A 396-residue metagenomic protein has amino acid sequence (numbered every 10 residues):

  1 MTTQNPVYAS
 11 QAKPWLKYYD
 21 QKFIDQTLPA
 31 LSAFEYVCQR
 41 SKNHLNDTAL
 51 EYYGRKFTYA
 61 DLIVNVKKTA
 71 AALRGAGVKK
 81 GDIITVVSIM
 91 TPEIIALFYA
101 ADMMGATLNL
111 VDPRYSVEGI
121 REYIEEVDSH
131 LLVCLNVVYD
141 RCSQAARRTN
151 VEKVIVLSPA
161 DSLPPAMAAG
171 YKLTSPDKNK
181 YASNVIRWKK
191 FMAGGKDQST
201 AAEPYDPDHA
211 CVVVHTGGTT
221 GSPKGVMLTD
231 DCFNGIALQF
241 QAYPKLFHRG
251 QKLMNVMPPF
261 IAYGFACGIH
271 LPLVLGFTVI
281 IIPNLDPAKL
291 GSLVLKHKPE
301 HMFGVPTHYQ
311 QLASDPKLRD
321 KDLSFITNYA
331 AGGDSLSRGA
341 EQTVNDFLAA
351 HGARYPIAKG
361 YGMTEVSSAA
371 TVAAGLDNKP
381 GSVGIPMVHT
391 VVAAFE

Functional and structural regions predicted by a protein language model:
M1-F57, D61-A76, D161-K180, S292: N-lobe entry segment of adenylate-forming
Y52-F57, T69-Y115, V127, N136 (+1 more regions): Conserved AMP-binding/adenylate-forming
T58-A60, A202, C211-G235, A373: Conserved AMP-binding A3 loop
I63-K68, A193-Q198, P207, V226-F247 (+1 more regions): Conserved structural elements of the adenylate-forming
G75-A76, M103-K190: Structural core segment of the AMP-binding/adenylate-forming
K178-H215, S222, K245-K252: Conserved pre-ATP/AMP-binding loop-to-beta segment of ANL
N234-K252, F260-F303, Q311, D315: Conserved AMP-binding/adenylation subdomain of ANL enzymes
E300-G304, A313-N378, V391: Gly/Ser/Thr-rich phosphate-binding loop
